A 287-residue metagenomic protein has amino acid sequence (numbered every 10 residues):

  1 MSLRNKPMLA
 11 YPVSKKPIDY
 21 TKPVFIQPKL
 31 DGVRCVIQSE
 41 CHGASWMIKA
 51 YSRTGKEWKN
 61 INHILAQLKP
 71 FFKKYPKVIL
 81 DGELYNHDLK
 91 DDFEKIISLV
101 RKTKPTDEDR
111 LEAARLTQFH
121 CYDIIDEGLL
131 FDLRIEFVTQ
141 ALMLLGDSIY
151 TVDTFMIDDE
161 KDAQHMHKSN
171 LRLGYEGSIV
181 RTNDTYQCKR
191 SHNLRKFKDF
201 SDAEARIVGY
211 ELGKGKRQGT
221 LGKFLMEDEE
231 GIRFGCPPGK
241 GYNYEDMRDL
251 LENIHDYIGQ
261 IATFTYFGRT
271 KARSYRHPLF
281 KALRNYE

Functional and structural regions predicted by a protein language model:
M1, T154-S201: Amphipathic alpha-helical
P7, T21-P23, A262-Y266: Short acidic, Pro/Gly- and aromatic-enriched capping/linker segments at domain boundaries
A10-I26, V152-G174, I207: Phosphate-interacting basic helix/loop segments used at nucleotide- and nucleic-acid interfaces
K16-D147, Y286: Covalent nucleotidyltransferase
Y20-K22, L30-V33, A114-L116, R172-Y175 (+3 more regions): Short, well-ordered loop/turn elements at secondary-structure boundaries
Q27, V33-G82, Q187-E287: Classical nucleotidyltransferase
G82-L84, C121-D126, D153-M156, T182-D184 (+2 more regions): Short, structured patches in soluble enzyme cores that scaffold and shape functional sites
A141-L144, S178, Y210: Generic, well-ordered alpha-helical scaffold segments in large soluble proteins
